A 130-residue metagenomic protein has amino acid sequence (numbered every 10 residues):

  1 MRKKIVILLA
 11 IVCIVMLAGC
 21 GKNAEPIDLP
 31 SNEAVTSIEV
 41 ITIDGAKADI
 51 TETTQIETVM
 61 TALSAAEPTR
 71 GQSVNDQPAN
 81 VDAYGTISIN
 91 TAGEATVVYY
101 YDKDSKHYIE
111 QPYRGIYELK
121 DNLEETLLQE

Functional and structural regions predicted by a protein language model:
M1-I5, L9: Positively charged n-region of N-terminal signal peptides that target proteins for export
V15-G19: C-terminal motif of bacterial Sec signal peptides marking the signal peptidase cleavage site
G21-N23: Bacterial signal peptide processing site
P26-V35: N-terminal helix-cap/turn-to-beta initiation motif at the start of protein domains
A34-I41, T86: A short, Trp-centered hydrophobic/proline-enriched beta-strand micro-motif
E39-N75: Post-signal-peptide N-terminal segment of Sec-exported extracytoplasmic proteins
T69-K106: Short, structured surface segments that line ligand/substrate-binding pockets
Q111-E130: C-terminal partner/receptor-binding element of secreted or periplasmic proteins
